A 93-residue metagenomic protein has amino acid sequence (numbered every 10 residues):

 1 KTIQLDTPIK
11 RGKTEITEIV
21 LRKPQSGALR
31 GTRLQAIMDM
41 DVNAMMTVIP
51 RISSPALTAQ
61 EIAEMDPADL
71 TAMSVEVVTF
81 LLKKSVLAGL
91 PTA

Functional and structural regions predicted by a protein language model:
K1-A93: Short, surface-exposed, charged amphipathic helix/loop patches that serve as local interaction elements
